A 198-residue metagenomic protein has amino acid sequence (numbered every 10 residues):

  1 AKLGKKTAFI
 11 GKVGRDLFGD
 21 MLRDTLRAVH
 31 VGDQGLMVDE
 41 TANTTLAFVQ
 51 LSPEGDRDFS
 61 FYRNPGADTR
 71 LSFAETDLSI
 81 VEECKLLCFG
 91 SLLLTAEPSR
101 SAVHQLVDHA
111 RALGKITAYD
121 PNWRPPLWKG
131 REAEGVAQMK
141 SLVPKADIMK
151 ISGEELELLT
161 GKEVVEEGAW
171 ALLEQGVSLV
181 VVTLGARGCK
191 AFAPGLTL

Functional and structural regions predicted by a protein language model:
A1, R27, D108-A112, L173: Anion (oxyanion) recognition and catalysis
L3-G4, H30, G114, G176: Glycine-centered short loops/turns at secondary-structure junctions
K6-F89: Conserved N-terminal subdomain of the carbohydrate kinase-like
A8-I10, A118, V181: Structural detector of well-ordered beta-strand residues that form the stable sheet scaffold of enzyme domains
R63-T69, L94-A96, P125-G130, E157-T160: Short, flexible loop segments at the rims of nucleotide/cofactor-binding pockets, characterized by
C84-L92, I116-P125, K150-E154: Short beta-strands and strand-loop turn motifs
E97-K115: Glycosyltransferases and closely related glycan-assembly transferases that use nucleotide-activated donors
L113, P126-T197: Conserved phosphate/ATP/ADP-binding segment of small-molecule kinases
